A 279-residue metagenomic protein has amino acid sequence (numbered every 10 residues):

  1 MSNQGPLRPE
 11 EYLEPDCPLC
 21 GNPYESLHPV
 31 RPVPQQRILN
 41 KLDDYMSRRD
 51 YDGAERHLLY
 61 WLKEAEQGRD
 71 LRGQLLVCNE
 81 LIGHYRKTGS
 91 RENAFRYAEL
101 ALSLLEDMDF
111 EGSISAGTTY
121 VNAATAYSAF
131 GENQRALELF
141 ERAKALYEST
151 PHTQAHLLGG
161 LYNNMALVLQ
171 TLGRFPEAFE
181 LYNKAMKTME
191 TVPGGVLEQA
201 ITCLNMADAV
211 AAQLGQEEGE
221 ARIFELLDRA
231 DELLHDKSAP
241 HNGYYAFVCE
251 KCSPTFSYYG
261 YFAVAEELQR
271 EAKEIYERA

Functional and structural regions predicted by a protein language model:
H28-P29, Q67-D70, D107-E111, S149-T153 (+3 more regions): Short coil/turn linkers that connect adjacent helices within long alpha-helical scaffolds, especially alpha-solenoid
R31-G68, G83, K87: Alpha-helical segment of the N-proximal tetratricopeptide repeat
P34, A54, Q67, Q74 (+8 more regions): Residues that mark the junctions of alpha-helical repeat units in TPR/alpha-solenoid scaffolds
Q36-S47, G73-K87, I114-A129, H156-T171 (+2 more regions): Conserved alpha-helical positions within TPR/SEL1-like repeat arrays
L62-E64, L102-D107, R142-S149, N183-T191 (+2 more regions): Amphipathic alpha-helical segments of tetratricopeptide repeats
D109, A124, P151, P193 (+5 more regions): Short coil/turn linking the two alpha-helices of tandem helical-hairpin repeats
